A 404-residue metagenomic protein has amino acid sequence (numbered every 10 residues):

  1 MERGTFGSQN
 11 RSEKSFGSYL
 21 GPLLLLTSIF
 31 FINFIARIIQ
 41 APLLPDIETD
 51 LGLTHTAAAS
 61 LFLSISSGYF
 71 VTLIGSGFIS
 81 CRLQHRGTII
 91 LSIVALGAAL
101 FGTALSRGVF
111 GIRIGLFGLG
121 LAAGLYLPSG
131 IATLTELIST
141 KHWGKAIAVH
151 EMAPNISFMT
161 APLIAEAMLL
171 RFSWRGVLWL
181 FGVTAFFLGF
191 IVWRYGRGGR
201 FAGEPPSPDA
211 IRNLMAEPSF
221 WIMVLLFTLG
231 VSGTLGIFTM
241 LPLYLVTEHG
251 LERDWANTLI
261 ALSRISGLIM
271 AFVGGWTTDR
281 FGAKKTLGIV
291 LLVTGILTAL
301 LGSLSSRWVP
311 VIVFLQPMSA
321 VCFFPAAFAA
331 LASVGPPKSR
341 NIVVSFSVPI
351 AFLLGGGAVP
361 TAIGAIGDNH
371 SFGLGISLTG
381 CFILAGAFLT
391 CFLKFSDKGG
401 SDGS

Functional and structural regions predicted by a protein language model:
G7-F16, G198-M223: Juxtamembrane intracellular "pre-TM" segments in multi-pass secondary transporters
Q40-A41, S219-L268: Extracytoplasmic gate region of multi-pass secondary transporters
V71-R107: Conserved MFS/SLC helix-loop-helix module at the cytosolic interface between two early adjacent transmembrane helices
T72-Q84, A271-G282, G367: Helix-to-loop junctions at the C-terminal end of transmembrane segments in multipass secondary transporters
G115-A153: Cytoplasmic helix-loop-helix junction between adjacent transmembrane helices in 12-TM secondary transporters
H150-W193: Helix-loop-helix hairpin linking two adjacent transmembrane segments in secondary transporters
K284-A327: C-terminal transmembrane helical hairpin of 12-TM major facilitator-type secondary transporters
K338-N369: A late C-terminal transmembrane helix in Major Facilitator Superfamily
